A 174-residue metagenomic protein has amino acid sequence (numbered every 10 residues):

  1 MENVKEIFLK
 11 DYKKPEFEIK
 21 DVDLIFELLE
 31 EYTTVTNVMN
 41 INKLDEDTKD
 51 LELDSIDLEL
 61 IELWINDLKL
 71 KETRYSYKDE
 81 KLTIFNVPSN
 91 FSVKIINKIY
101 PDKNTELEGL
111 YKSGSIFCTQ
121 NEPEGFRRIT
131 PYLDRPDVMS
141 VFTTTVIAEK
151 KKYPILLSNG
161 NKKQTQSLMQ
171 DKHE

Functional and structural regions predicted by a protein language model:
M1-E174: Acidic/His-enriched low-complexity segments
